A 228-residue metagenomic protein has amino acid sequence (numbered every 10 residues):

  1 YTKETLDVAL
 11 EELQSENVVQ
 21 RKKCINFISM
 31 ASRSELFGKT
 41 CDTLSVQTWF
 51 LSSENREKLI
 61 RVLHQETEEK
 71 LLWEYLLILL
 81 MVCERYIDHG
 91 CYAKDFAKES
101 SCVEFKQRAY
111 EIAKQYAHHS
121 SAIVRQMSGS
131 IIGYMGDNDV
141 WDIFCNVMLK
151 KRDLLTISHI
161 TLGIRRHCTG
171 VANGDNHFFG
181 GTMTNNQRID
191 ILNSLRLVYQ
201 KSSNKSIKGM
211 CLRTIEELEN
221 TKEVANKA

Functional and structural regions predicted by a protein language model:
Y1-A31: N-terminal segments that cap or nucleate solenoid repeat domains
T2-E11, S34-V62, Y86-Y116, D137-L149 (+2 more regions): Amphipathic alpha-helical scaffolding segments comprising HEAT/armadillo-like alpha-solenoid repeats
E16-N17, T67-E68, S120-S121, R152-D153 (+1 more regions): Short inter-helical turns and helix N-cap capping residues of alpha-solenoid HEAT/ARM repeat scaffolds
K23-C24, Y75, S128, I160 (+1 more regions): Conserved hydrophobic register position within alpha-solenoid helical repeats
S29-R33, L77-E84, G133, R165-T169 (+1 more regions): Structural signature of alpha-helical solenoid repeat scaffolds
A31, W73-L80, C91, D95-F96 (+2 more regions): Surface-facing alpha-helical segments and adjacent helix-coil boundary elements at the starts of domains
L192, R196-A228: Eukaryotic acidic, Ser/Thr-rich intrinsically disordered low-complexity regions
